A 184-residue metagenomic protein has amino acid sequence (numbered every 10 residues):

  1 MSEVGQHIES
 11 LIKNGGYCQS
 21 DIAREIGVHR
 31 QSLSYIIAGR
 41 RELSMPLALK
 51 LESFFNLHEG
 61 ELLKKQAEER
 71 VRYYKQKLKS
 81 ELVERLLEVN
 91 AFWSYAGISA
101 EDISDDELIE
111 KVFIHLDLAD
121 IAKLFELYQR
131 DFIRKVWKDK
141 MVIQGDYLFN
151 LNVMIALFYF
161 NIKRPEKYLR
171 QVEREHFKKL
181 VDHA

Functional and structural regions predicted by a protein language model:
M1-Y17: A short, Lys/Arg-rich alpha-helix, primarily the initiator
I12, A23, E52: The alpha-helix within a helix-turn-helix
K13, G27, A38-R40, A67: Residue-level detection of the helix-turn-helix DNA-binding "recognition helix"
Y17-Y35: Short alpha-helical DNA-recognition segment
P46-E61: DNA major-groove recognition helix of helix-turn-helix/homeodomain DNA-binding modules
E61-L78: Short amphipathic recognition helices of helix-turn-helix/homeodomain-type DNA-binding modules
A96, E101-E175: Mid-protein regulatory/catalytic core that forms ligand/cofactor-binding pockets and protein-protein interaction
